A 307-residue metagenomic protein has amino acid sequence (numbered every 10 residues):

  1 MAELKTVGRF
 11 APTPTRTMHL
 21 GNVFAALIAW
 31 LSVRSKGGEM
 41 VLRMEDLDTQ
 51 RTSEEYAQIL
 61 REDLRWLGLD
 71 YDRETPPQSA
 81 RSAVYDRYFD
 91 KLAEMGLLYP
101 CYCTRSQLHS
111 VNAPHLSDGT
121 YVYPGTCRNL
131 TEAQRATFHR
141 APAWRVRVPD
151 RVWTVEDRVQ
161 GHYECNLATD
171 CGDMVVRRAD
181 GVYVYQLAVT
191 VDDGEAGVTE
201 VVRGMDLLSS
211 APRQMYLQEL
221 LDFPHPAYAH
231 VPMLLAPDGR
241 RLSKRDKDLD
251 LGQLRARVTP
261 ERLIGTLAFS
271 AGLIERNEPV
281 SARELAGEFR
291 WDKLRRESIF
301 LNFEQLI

Functional and structural regions predicted by a protein language model:
M1-T15, S35, M40, R135-T137 (+2 more regions): Non-catalytic terminal extensions that flank enzyme cores
A2-L116, M205-D206, S210-F223: N-terminal Rossmann-like or analogous alpha/beta NTP/dinucleotide-binding catalytic cores that position adenine
D48-Q58, A236-D238, G287-R296: Short, mixed-charge aromatic SLiMs
A57, S82, R105-L108, T120 (+4 more regions): Alpha-helix initiation and N-capping motif
I59-L67, A93-L97, S117-C127, K247-Q253 (+1 more regions): Short, structured secondary-structure boundary patches
D72-E74, H225-Y228, I274-V280: Short, surface-exposed acidic
A93-R105, R151-V155, Q160-E164, E278-E297: A short, terminal or domain-edge coil/loop segment
S106-S243, D250-L254, F303-I307: Active-site cores that bind ATP or allylic diphosphates and position pyrophosphate for catalysis
